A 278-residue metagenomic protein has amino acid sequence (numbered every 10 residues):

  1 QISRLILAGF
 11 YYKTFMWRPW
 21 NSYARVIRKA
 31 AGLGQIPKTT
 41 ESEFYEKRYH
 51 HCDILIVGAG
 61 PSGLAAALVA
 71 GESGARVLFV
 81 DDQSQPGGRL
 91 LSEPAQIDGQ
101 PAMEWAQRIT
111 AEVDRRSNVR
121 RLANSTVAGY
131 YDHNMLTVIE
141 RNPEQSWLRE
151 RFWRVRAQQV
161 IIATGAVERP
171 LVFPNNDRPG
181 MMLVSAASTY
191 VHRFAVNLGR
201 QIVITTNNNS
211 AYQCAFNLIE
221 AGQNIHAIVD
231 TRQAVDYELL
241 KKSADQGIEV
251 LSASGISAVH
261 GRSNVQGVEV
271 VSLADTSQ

Functional and structural regions predicted by a protein language model:
Q1: Local cysteine-cluster metal-coordination motifs and their immediate loop/turn environment, predominantly Fe-S cluster
L5-Q278: Residues forming the flavin
